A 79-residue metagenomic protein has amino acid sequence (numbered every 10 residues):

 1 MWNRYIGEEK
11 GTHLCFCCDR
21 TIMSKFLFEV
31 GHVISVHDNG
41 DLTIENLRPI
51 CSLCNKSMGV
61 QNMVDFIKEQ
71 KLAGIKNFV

Functional and structural regions predicted by a protein language model:
M1-C17, G74-F78: Short, charged surface segments at domain edges that flank catalytic/cofactor-binding sites
H13, M58-Q61: Short coil/turn linker and secondary-structure boundary residues
F16-D19, L53: Short, cysteine/histidine-rich loop/knuckle motifs that typically chelate Zn2+
D19-P49, V60-D65, E69-Q70: Histidine-centered nuclease catalytic patch
C54-M58, G74: A generic secondary-structure signal for well-formed alpha-helical elements
